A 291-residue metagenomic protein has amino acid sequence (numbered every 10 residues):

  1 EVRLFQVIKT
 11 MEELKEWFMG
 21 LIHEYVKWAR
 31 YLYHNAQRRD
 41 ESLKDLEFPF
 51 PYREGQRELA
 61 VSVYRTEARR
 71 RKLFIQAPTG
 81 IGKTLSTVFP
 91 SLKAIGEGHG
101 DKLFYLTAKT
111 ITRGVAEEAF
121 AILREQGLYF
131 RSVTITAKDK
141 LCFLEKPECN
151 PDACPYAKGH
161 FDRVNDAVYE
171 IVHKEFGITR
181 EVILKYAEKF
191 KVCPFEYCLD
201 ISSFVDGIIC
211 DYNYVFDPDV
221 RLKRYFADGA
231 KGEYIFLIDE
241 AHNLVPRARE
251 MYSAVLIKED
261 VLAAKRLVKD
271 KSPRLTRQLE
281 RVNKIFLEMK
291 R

Functional and structural regions predicted by a protein language model:
E1-Y31, N35, G100: Accessory nucleic-acid engagement/destabilization modules that flank
M11, P49-R53, I81: Conserved phosphate/pyrophosphate-binding and hydrolysis machinery centered on Walker-type P-loop NTPases, extending
L32-I75: Conserved pre-motif I regulatory segment
Y33-K44, H99-I208, N213-F216: A substrate-engagement module of RecA-like helicase motors
Y64-R65, T84-G98, A119-L123: Walker A/P-loop NTP-binding motif
R69-P90: Walker A/P-loop
R71-I75, D101-L103, G207-C210, Y234-F236: Generic beta-sheet signal
T87, G114, E118, F190-G207 (+1 more regions): Signature of the SF2 helicase/ATPase Hel1-core->accessory helical subdomain module
